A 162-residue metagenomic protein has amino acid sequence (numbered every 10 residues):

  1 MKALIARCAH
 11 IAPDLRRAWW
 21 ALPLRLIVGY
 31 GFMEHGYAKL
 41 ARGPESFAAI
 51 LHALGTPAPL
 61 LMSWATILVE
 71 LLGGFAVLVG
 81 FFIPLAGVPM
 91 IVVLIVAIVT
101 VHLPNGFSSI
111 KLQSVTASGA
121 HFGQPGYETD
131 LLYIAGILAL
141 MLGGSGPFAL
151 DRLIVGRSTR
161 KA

Functional and structural regions predicted by a protein language model:
M1-A41, L60-L68, L72-A162: Extended, low-polarity transmembrane helix blocks
E45-P57: Short juxtamembrane and helix-loop transition motifs at transmembrane-helix boundaries in membrane proteins
